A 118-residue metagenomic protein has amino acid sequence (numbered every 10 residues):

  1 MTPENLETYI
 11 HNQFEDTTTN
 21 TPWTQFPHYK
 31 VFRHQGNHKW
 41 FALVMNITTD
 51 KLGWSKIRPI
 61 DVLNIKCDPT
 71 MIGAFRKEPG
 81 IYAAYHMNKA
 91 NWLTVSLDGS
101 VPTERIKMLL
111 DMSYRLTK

Functional and structural regions predicted by a protein language model:
M1-K118: Charge-dense, helix-prone N-terminal extensions
